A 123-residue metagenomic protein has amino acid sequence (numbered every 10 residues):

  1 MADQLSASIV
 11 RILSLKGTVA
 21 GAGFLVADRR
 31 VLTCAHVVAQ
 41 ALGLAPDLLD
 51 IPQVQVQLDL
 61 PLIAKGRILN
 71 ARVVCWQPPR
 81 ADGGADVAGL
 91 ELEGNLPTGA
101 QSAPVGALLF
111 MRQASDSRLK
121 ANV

Functional and structural regions predicted by a protein language model:
Q4-A7, R11, K16, L25-V26 (+1 more regions): Serine endopeptidase catalytic core focused on the charge-relay Asp
A20-G21: Short loop/turn microsegments at loop-to-beta-strand junctions
R29, T33: Cytochrome P450 catalytic-core helices
